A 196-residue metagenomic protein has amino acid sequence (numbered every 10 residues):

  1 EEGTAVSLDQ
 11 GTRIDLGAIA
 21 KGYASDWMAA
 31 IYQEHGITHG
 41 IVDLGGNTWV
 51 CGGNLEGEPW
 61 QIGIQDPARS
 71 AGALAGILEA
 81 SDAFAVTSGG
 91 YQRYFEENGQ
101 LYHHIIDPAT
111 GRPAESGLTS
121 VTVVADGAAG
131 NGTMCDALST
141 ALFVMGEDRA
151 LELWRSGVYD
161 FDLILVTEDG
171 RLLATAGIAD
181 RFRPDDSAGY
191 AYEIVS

Functional and structural regions predicted by a protein language model:
E1-S196: Mature catalytic core of soluble alpha/beta enzymes
